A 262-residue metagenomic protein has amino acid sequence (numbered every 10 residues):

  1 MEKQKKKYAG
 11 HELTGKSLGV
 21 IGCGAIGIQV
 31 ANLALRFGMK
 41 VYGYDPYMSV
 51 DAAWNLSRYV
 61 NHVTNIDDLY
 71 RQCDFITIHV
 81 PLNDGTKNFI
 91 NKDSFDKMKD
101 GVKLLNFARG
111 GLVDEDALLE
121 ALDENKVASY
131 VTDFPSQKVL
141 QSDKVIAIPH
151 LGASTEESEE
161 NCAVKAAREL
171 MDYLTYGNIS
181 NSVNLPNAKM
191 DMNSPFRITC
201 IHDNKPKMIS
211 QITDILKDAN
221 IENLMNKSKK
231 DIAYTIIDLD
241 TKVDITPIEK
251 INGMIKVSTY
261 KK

Functional and structural regions predicted by a protein language model:
M1-S17, N181-V183: Phosphate-binding beta-alpha-beta segment of Rossmann-like dinucleotide-binding domains, i.e., the NAD(P)
C23-G24: Glycine-rich Rossmann-fold phosphate-binding loop(s) that bind the pyrophosphate of adenine dinucleotide cofactors
G27-I28: N-terminal Rossmann-fold NAD(P) dinucleotide-binding loop
A31, L35, L122-D123: Gly/Ala-rich phosphate-binding loop of Rossmann-like dinucleotide-binding domains, activating on the conserved
M39-K40: Residues at the starts of beta-strands that form the adenosine-phosphate
D45: Conserved acidic E/D residue at the C-terminus of a beta-strand in Rossmann-like folds
M48-V139, S154: Rossmann-like adenosine-cofactor binding region
L140-D143, L151-K262: NAD(P)-dependent dehydrogenase/reductase Rossmann-like domain
